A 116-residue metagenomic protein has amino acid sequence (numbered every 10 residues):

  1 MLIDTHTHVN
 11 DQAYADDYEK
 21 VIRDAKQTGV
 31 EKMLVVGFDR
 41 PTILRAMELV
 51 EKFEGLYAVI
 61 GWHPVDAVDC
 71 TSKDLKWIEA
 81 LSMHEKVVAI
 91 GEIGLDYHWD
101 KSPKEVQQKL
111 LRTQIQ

Functional and structural regions predicted by a protein language model:
M1-Q116: Mid-domain alpha/beta scaffold segments of enzyme catalytic cores
